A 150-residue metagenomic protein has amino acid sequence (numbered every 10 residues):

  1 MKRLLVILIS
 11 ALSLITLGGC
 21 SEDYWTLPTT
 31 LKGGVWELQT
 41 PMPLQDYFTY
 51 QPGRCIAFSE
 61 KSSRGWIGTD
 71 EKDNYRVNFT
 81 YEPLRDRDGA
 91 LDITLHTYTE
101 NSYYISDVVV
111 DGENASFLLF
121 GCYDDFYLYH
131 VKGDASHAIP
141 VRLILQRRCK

Functional and structural regions predicted by a protein language model:
M1-L4: Positively charged n-region of N-terminal signal peptides that target proteins for export
A11-L12: Repetitive helical segments and hydrophobic/amphipathic motifs
I15-G19: C-terminal motif of bacterial Sec signal peptides marking the signal peptidase cleavage site
S21-Q39: N-terminal helix-cap/turn-to-beta initiation motif at the start of protein domains
L31, P52-G65, D86-R87, V110-F126: Short, solvent-exposed coil/turn segments at beta-strand boundaries
D46-Y98: N-terminal glycine/threonine-rich, aromatic-flanked beta-hairpin/loop signature
R76-D86, Y123-K150: Edge beta-strand at a domain terminus
A90-N114: An anionic, turn-rich surface loop/hairpin at beta-sheet edges that serves as a generic interaction/coordination patch
